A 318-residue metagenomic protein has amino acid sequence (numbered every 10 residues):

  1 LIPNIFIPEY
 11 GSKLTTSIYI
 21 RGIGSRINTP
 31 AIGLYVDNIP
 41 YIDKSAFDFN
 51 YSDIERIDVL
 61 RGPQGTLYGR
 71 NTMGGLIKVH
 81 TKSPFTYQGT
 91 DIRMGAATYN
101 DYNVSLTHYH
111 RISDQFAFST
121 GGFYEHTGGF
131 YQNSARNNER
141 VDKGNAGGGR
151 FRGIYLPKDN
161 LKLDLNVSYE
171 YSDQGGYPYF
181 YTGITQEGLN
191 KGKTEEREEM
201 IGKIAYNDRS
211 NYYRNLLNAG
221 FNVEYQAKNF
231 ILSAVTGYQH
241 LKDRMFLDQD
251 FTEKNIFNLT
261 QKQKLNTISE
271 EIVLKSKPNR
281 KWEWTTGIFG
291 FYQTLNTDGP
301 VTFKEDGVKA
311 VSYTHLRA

Functional and structural regions predicted by a protein language model:
I2-I39, E55: Extracytoplasmic beta-strand/coil segments of soluble accessory domains associated with Gram-negative outer-membrane
I5-I7, R26-I27, Y41-D43, P63-L67 (+2 more regions): Short beta-strands and strand-coil junctions in structured, solvent-facing domains, enriched
P30, D43, S52-E55, T66-N133 (+4 more regions): Outer-membrane beta-barrel translocator/receptor signature
D37-P63: Short acidic/polar hinge/loop motifs at secondary-structure boundaries that mediate gating or recognition
A97-D101, T127-S134, S172-Q174, L241-D243 (+1 more regions): Sequence/structural signature of outer-membrane beta-barrel proteins
N133-E139, T252-F257, K304-S312: Flexible, solvent-exposed loop segments that connect beta-strands
N138, G144-T285, F291-Q293: Outer-membrane beta-barrel domain signature, strongest for Gram-negative TonB-dependent receptors and also present
T314-A318: Conserved small/polar residues in nucleotide/adenosyl-binding loops
